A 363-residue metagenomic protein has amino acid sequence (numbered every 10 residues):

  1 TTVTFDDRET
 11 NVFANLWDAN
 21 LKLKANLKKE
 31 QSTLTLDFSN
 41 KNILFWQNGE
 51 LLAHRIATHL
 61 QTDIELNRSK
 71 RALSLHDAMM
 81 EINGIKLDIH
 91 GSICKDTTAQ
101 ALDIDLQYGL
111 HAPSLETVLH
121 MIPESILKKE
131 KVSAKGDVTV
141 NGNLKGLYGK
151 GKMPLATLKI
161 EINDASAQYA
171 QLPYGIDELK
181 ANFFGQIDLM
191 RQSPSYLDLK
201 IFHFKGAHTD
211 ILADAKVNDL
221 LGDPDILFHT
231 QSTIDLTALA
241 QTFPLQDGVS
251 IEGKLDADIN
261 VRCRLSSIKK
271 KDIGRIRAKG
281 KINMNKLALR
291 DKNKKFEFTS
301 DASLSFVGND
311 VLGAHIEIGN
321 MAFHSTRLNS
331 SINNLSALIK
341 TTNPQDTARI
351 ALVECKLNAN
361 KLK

Functional and structural regions predicted by a protein language model:
T1-E30, D37-T98, Q107-H120, K135-G149 (+4 more regions): Hydrophobic lipid-interacting interfaces of membrane-associated proteins
D77, K129-K131, I201, Q246-G248: Beta-strand-rich interaction surfaces with strong enrichment in secreted/lumenal proteins
D103, L155-T157: Beta-sheet entry/capping signal
L119-E124, P244-Q246: Ligand-binding grooves and catalytic loops that recognize ribose/phosphate and carbohydrate rings, and esterified lipid
K152, K269-D272: Short glycine/proline/serine/threonine-rich loop/turn segments at secondary-structure transition edges
